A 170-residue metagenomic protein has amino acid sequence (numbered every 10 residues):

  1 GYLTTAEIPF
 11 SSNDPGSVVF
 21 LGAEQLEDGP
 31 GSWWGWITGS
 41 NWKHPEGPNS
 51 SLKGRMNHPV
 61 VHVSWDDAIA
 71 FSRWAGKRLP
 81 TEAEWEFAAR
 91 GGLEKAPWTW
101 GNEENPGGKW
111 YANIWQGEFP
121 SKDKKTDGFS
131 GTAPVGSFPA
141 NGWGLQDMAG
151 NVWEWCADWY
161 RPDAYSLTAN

Functional and structural regions predicted by a protein language model:
A6-N170: Functional-site microenvironments in short loops/helix caps that host divalent-cation chemistry
